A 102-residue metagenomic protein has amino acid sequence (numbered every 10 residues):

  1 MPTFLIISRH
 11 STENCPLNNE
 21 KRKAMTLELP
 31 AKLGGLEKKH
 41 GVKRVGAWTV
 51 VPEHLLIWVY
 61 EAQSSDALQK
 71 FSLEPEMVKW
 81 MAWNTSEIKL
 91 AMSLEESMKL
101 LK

Functional and structural regions predicted by a protein language model:
M1-L55, Q63-K70, M92-K102: Short S/T/G/P-rich N-terminal loop/turn motif that feeds into the first structured element of a domain
V51, E61, W83-S86: Enriched - but not universal
K79-S93: Conserved short beta-strand edge segments in small beta-sheet-based binding/regulatory domains
